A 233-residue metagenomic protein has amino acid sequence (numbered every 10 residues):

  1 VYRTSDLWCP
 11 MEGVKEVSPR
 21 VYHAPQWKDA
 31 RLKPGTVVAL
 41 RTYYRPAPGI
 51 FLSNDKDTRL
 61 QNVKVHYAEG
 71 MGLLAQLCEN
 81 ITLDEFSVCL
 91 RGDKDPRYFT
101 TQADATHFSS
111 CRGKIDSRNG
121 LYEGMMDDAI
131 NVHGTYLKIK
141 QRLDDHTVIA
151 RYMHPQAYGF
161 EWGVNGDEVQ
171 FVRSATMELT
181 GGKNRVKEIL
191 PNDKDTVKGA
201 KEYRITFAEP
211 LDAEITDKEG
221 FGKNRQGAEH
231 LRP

Functional and structural regions predicted by a protein language model:
V1-P46, E85-F108, D127-A157, W162-R232: Acidic/polar low-complexity surface segments
Y44-K56, G70-C78, A105-S109, A228-P233: Extracellular beta-strand-rich solenoid/capping regions of secreted or surface-exposed proteins that bind or remodel
I50, V63-V65: Phosphate-binding glycine-rich loops and their immediate beta-loop-alpha structural context
D57-V63, N80-F86, K114-R118, P233: All-beta strand scaffolds that present successive hydrophobic residues in beta-strands
M71, I81, D128: Glycine-centered loop/turn positions within well-structured domains that cap or flank conserved ligand/cofactor-binding
S110-G124: Repeat-solenoid scaffold signature
